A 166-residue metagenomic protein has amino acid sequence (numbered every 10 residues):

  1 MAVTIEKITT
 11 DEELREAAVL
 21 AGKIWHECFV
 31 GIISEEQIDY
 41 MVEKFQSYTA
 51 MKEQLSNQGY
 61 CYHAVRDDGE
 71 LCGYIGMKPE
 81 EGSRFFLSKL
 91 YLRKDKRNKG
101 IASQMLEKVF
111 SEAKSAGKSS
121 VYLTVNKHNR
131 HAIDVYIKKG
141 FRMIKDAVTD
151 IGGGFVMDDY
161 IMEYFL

Functional and structural regions predicted by a protein language model:
A2-T4: Extreme N-terminal starter segment of soluble prokaryotic enzymes
E6-D95, L106-K108, E112, A116 (+2 more regions): Acetyl-CoA-dependent GNAT
E12, G100, H131: Residues that form or flank phosphate/diphosphate-binding pockets in enzymes that use nucleotide phosphates
K96-G100, G152: Glycine-rich phosphate-binding loop
K99, A116-S119: Short coil/turn segments at alpha/beta junctions that flank glycine-rich nucleotide-binding fingerprints
S103: Residues forming the Rossmann-fold NAD(P)(H) cofactor-binding site
S119-Y122, N126-I133, I137-K139, T149-L166: C-terminal "cap" of GNAT-fold acetyltransferases
